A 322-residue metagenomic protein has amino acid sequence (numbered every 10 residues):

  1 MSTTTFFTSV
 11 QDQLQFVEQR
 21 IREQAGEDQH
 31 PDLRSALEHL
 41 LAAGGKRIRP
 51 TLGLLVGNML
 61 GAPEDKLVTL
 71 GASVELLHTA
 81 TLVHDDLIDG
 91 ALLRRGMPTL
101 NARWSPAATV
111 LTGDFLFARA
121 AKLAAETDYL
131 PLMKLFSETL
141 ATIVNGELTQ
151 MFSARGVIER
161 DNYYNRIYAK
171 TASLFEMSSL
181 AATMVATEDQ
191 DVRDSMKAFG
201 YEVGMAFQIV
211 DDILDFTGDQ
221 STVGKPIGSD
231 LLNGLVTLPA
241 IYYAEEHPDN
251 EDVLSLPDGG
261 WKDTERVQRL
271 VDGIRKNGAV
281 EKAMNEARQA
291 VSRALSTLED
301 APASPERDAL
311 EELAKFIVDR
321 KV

Functional and structural regions predicted by a protein language model:
M1-T79, V83, L87-A102, E138 (+5 more regions): Conserved N-terminal diphosphate/IPP-binding helix and adjacent helical/loop segment of trans-prenyltransferase domains
V10, L14, L67-L70, M133-F136 (+5 more regions): Hydrophobic packing residues in well-ordered alpha-helices of helical domains and bundles
E27, A43-K46, L111, A124-Q220 (+1 more regions): All-alpha helical catalytic cores of prenyl diphosphate-utilizing isoprenoid enzymes
I48, L270-V322: C-terminal charged capping/lid subdomain of soluble metabolic enzymes
L52, A120, A240, A294 (+1 more regions): Residue-level signal for inorganic ion chemistry
L54, N58, A118-A125, L180 (+2 more regions): Short glycine/serine- and small hydrophobic-enriched flexible loop segments
L67-A91, A141-T142, A172-E176, T183 (+4 more regions): Active-site alpha-helical segments that house and flank conserved acidic catalytic motifs for diphosphate chemistry
R94-L116, V157-T171, D194-A198, Q220-E246 (+1 more regions): Divalent-cation-assisted or electrostatically stabilized phosphate/pyrophosphate-binding catalytic cores
